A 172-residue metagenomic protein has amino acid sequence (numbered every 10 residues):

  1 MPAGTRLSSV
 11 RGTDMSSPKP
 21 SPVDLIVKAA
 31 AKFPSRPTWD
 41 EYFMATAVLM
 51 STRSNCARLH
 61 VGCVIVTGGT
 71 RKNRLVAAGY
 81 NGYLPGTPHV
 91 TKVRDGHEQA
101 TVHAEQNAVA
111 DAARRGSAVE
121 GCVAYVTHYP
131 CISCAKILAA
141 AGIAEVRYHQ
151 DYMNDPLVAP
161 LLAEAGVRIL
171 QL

Functional and structural regions predicted by a protein language model:
P2-L172: Zinc-dependent deaminase catalytic domain
